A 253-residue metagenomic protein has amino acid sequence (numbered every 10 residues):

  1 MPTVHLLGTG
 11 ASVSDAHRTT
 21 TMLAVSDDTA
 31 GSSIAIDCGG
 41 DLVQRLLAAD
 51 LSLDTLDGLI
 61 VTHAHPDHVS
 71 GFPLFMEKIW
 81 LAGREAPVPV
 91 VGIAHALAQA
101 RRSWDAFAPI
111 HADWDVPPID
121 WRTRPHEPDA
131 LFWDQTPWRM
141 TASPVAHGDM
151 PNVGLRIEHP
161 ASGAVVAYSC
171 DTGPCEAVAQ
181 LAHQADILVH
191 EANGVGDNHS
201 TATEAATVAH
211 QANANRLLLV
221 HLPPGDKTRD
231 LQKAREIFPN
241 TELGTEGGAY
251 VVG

Functional and structural regions predicted by a protein language model:
M1-Y168, L231-V252: Binuclear metal-dependent hydrolase catalytic cores
G173-G253: Cap/insert and terminal regions of metallo-dependent hydrolase folds
